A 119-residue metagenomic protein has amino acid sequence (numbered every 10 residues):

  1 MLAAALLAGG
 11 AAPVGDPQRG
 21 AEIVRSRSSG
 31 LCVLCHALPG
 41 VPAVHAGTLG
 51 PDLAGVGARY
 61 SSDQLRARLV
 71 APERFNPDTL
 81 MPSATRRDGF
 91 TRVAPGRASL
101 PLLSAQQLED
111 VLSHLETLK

Functional and structural regions predicted by a protein language model:
M1-A8: Bacterial N-terminal signal peptides
A8-R27, G40-P42, K119: Electrostatic cytochrome c docking/interface patches
Q18-A21, R25-V33, A46-G47, P101-A105: Sequence context surrounding c-type heme c attachment/ligation sites in exported
G20, S28-P39, L65, V111 (+1 more regions): The canonical Cys-X-X-Cys-His
R25, A37-A71, L80-A94: Gly/Gly-Pro-rich "capping" loops immediately C-terminal to redox-active cysteine motifs in periplasmic/lumenal
R86-K119: C-terminal capping alpha-helices of c-type cytochrome domains
